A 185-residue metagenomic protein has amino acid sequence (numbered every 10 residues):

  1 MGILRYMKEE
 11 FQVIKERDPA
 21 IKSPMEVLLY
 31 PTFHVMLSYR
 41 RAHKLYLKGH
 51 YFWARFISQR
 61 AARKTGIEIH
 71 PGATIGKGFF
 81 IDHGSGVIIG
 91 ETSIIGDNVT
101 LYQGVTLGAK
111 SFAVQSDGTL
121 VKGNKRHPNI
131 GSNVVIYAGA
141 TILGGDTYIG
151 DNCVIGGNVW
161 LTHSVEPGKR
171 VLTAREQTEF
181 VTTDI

Functional and structural regions predicted by a protein language model:
M1-T65, T183-I185: Terminal amphipathic alpha-helical/low-complexity segments used for targeting or macromolecular assembly
T32, K48, G90, V121-K125: Residues at secondary-structure transition points
R60-A62, V121, H127: Short solvent-exposed loop/turn micro-motifs enriched in small/polar/acidic residues
T65, H70-P71, G76-K77, D82-E91 (+11 more regions): Left-handed beta-helix
V114-V121: Intrinsically disordered, low-complexity Ser/Thr- and acidic-rich flexible linkers and loops, especially at boundaries
